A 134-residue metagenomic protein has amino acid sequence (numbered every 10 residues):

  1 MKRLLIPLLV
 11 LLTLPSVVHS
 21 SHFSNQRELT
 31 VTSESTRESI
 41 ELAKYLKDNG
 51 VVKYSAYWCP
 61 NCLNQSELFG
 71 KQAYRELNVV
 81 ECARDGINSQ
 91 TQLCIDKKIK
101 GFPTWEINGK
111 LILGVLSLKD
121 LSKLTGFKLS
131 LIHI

Functional and structural regions predicted by a protein language model:
M1-L4: Positively charged n-region of N-terminal signal peptides that target proteins for export
P7-T13: Bacterial N-terminal signal peptides
V18-S20: Boundary at the C-terminal end of the N-terminal hydrophobic targeting segment
S35-E76: Local sequence-structure signature of Cys/Sec-based thiol-disulfide redox active-site neighborhoods
R84-L93: Structural microenvironment flanking redox-active thiols in thiol-disulfide oxidoreductases
I95-E106: Structural micro-motif
E106-L131: Non-catalytic, surface beta->alpha helical segment in thiol-disulfide oxidoreductase systems
